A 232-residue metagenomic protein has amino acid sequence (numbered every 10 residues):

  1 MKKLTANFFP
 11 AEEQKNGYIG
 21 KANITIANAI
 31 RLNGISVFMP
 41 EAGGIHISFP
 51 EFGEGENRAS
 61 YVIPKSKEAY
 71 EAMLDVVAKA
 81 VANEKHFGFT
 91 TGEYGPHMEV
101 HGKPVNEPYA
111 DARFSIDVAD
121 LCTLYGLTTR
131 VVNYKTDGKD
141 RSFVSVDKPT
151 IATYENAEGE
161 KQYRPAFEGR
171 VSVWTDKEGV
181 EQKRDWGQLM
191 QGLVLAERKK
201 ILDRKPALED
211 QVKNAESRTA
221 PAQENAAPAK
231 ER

Functional and structural regions predicted by a protein language model:
M1-E231: Single-stranded nucleic acid-binding surfaces, predominantly the OB-fold ssDNA-binding core
